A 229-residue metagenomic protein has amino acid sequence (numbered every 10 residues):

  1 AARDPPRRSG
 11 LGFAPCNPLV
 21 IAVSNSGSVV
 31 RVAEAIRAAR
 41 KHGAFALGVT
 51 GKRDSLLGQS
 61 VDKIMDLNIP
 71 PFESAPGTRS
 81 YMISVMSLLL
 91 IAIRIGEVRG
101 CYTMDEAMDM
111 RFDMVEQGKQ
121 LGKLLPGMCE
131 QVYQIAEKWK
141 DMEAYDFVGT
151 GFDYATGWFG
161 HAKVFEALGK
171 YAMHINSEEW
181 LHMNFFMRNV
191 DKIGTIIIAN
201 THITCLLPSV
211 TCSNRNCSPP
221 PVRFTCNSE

Functional and structural regions predicted by a protein language model:
A1-E116, D191-G194, I198-T225, E229: Glycine-rich phosphate-binding loops that contact phosphosugars or nucleotide phosphates
K63-G194: Active-site phosphate/pyrophosphate-binding segments
